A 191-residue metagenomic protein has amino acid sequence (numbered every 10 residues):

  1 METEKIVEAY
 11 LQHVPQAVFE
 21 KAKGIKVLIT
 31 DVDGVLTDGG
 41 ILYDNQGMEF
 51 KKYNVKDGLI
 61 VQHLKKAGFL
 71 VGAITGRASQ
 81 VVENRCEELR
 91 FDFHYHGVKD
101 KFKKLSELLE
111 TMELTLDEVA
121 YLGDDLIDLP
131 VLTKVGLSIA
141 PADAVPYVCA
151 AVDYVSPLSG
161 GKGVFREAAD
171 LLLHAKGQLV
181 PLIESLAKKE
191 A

Functional and structural regions predicted by a protein language model:
M1-T30, Q178-A191: Non-catalytic pre-domain segments flanking phosphatase-related domains
A17-V18, K23, V35, G39-G40 (+2 more regions): Tandem CBS (Cystathionine beta-synthase) repeat/Bateman regulatory domains
K23-I41, L132, F165: Asp-based phosphoryl-transfer active-site loop
G24-K26, F69, D117-E118: Short coil/turn segments at beta-strand junctions that form active-site/ligand-binding loops
V32, G76, V98, A142-V145: Short secondary-structure boundary segments
F50-A67, F102-S106: Short, acidic loop-to-helix structural element flanking the phosphoryl-transfer center in phosphate-processing enzymes
F50-K51, E87-L89, F93-Y95, F102-A191: Mg2+-dependent phosphoryl-transfer enzymes with acidic/Ser/Thr/Gly-rich catalytic loops
V61-R85, Y95, L132: Substrate-recognition element of Asp-dependent hydrolases with the DxDx(T/V) motif
